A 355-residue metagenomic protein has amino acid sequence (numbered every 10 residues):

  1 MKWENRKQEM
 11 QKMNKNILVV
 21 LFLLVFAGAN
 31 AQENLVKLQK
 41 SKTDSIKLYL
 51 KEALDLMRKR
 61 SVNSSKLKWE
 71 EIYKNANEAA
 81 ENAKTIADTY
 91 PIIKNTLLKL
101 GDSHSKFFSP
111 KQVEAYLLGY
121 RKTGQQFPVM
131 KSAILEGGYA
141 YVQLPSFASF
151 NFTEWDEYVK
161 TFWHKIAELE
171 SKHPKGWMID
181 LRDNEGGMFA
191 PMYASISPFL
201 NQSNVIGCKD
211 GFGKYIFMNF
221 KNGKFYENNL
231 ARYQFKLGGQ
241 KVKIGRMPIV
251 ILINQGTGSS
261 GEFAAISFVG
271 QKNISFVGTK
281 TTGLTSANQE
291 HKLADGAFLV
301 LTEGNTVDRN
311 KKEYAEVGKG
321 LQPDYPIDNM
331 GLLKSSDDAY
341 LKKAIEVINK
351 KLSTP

Functional and structural regions predicted by a protein language model:
M1, F147-S149, T306: Short regulatory "switch" loops immediately downstream of catalytic or recognition motifs within protein catalytic
M1-V36: Bacterial Sec-dependent N-terminal signal peptides
M13, E136, G245-R246: Short, well-ordered loop/turn elements at secondary-structure boundaries
N16-I17, E71-K74, K209-K214: Short alpha-helical "patches" and their helix-cap loops
A31-M178, T354: Terminal targeting/pro-maturation regions of precursor/exported proteins
E33-R60, A87, L181, E185-P355: C-terminal "post-core" interaction segments
